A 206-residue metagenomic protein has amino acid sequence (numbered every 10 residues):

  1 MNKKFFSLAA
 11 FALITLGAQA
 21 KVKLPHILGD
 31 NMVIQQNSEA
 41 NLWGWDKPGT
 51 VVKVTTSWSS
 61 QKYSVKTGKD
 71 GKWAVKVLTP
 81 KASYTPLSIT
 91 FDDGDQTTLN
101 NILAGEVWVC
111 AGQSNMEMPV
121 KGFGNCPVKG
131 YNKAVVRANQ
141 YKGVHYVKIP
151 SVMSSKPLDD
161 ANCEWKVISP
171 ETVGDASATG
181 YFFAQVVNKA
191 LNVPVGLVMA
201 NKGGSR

Functional and structural regions predicted by a protein language model:
M1-K23: Bacterial Sec-dependent N-terminal signal peptides
K21-R206: Cell-envelope and extracellular/periplasmic
